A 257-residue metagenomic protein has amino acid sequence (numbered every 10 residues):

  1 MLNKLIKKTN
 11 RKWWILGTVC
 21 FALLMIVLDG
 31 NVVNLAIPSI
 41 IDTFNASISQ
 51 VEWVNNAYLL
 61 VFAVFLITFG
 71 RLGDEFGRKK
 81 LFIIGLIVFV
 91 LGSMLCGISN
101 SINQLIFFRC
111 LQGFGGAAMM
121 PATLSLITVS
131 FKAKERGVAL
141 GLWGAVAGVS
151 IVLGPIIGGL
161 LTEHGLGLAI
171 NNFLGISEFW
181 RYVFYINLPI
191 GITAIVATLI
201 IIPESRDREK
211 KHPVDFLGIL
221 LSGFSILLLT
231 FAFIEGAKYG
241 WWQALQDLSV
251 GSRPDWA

Functional and structural regions predicted by a protein language model:
L2-I200: Transmembrane-helix bundle of Major Facilitator Superfamily
H164, L168-A257: Hydrophobic transmembrane-helix bundles of small-molecule transporters
